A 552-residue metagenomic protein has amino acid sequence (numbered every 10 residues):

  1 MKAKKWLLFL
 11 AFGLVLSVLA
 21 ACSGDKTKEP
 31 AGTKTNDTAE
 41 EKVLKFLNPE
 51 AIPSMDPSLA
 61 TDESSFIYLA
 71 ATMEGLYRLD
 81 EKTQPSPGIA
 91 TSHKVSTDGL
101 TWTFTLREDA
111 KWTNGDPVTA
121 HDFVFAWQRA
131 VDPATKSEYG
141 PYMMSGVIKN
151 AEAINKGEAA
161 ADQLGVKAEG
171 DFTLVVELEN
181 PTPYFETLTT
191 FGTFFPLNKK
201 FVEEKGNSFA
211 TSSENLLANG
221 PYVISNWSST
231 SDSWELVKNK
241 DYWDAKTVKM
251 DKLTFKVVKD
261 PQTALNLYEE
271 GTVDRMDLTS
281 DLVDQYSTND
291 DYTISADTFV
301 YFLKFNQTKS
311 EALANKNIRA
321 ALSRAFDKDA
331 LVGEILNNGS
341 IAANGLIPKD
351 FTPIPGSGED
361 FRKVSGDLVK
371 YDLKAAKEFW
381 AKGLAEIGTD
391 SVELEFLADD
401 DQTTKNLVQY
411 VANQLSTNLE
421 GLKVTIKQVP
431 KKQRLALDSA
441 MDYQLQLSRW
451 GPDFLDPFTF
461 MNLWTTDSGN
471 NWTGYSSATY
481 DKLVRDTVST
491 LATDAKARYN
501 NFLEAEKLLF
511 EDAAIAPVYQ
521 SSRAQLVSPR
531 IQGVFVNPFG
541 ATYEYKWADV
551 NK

Functional and structural regions predicted by a protein language model:
L47-T97, L217: N-terminal lobe/hinge region of extracytoplasmic solute-binding protein
E138-K200: Surface-exposed binding/hinge segments that line and control ligand-binding clefts or catalytic entry sites
L178-V248, K252, Q262: Gly/Pro-rich hinge or "lid" segments in bacterial periplasmic/extracellular proteins
S229-S231, L373, K377-P452, R523: Ligand/substrate-recognition segments at binding pockets and active sites
N239-Q285: Ligand-site clamp/hinge motif
A342-K382, T403-K405: Structural transition elements
L368-V369, G421-R434, M461-S528, K552: Extracytoplasmic/peripheral linker and loop segments enriched in polar/acidic and small residues with frequent Thr/Pro
Q525-K552: Long beta-strand-rich cores associated with HINT superfamily self-processing modules
